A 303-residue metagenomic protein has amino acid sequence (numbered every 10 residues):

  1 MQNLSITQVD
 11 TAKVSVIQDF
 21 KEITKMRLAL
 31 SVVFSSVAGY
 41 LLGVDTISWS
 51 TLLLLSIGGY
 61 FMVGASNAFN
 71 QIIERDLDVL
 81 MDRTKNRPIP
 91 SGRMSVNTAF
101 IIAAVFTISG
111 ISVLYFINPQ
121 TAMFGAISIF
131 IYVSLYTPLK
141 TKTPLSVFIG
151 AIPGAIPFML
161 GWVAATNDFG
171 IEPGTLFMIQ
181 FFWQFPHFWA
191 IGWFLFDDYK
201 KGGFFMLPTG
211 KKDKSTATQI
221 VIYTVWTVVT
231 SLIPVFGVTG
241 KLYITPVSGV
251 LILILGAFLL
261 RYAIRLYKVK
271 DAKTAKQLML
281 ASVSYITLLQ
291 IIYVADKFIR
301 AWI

Functional and structural regions predicted by a protein language model:
Q2-S15, I73-M94, W189-T216: Cytosolic, membrane-interface loops and tails of multi-pass inner-membrane proteins
S31-V37, R87-P90, I149-A165, K214-S215 (+1 more regions): Small-residue-rich segments of transmembrane alpha-helices in multi-pass membrane proteins, especially helix faces
F34-R75, R83, T107, I111 (+2 more regions): Membrane-embedded alpha-helical segments that form the functional core of polytopic membrane enzymes, especially those
F61-F69, I131-P138, I179-F196, V228-S231 (+1 more regions): Transmembrane alpha-helical segments that form the membrane-embedded catalytic/substrate-channel core of multi-pass
R83-T121, K212-F236: Multi-pass membrane catalytic core of lipid/isoprenoid biosynthesis enzymes
S95, S215, L260-L288: Interfacial loop-to-transmembrane junctions
V96-A164: Intramembrane alpha-helical segments
I291-I303: Juxtamembrane boundary at the C-terminal end of a transmembrane helix
